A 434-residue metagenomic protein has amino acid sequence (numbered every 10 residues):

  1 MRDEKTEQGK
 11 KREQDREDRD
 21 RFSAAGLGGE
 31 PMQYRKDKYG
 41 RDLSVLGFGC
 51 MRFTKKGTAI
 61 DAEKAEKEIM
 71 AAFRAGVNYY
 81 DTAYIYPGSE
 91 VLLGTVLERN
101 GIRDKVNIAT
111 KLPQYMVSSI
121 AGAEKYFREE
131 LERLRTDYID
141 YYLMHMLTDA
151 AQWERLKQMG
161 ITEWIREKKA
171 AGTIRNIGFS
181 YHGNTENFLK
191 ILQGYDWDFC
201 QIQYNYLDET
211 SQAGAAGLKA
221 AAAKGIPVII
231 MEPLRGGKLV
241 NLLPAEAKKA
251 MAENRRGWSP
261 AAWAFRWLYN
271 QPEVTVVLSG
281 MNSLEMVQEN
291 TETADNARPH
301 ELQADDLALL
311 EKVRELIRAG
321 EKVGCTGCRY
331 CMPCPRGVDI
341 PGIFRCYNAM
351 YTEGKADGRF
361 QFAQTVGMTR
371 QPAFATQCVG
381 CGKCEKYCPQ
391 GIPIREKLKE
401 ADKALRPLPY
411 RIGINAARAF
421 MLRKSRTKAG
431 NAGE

Functional and structural regions predicted by a protein language model:
R2, R21-V106: N-terminal binding-site loop/beta-alpha segment at the start of enzyme catalytic domains that lines or forms
E4-E17: Compositionally biased, intrinsically disordered low-complexity segments enriched for polar/charged residues
D37, F48, Y80, L93 (+11 more regions): Conserved, mostly hydrophobic/aromatic
K56-G57, M70, R74, V117-M231 (+3 more regions): Glycine/proline-rich, positively charged, aromatic-decorated active-site loop/lid region on the catalytic face
V77-N78, L97, G194-D196, A216-E434: Structured C-terminal cap/extension of enzyme domains
N78-Y84, R175-F179, Q201-I202, V276-L278: Short catalytic-loop micro-motif centered on adjacent basic/acidic residues
Y84, G88, T148, H182-G183 (+3 more regions): Short beta->alpha linker loops
D104-M116, Y142-H145: A short, structured active-site edge motif that brings together acidic residues
